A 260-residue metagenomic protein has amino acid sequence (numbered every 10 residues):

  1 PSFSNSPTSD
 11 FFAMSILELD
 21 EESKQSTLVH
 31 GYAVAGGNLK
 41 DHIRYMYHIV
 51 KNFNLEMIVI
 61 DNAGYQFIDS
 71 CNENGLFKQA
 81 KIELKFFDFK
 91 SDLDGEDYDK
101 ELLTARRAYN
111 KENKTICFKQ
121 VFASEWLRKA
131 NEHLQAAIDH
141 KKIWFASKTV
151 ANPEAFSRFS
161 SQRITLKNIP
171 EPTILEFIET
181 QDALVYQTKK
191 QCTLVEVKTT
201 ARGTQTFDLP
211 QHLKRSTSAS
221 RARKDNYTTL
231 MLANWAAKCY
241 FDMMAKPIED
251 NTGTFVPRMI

Functional and structural regions predicted by a protein language model:
P1-D92, R128, P153-I260: RNase H-like, metal-dependent nuclease domains and their acidic two-metal-ion catalytic environment used
F86-F159: Short alpha-helix plus adjacent loop in nuclease-associated cores
